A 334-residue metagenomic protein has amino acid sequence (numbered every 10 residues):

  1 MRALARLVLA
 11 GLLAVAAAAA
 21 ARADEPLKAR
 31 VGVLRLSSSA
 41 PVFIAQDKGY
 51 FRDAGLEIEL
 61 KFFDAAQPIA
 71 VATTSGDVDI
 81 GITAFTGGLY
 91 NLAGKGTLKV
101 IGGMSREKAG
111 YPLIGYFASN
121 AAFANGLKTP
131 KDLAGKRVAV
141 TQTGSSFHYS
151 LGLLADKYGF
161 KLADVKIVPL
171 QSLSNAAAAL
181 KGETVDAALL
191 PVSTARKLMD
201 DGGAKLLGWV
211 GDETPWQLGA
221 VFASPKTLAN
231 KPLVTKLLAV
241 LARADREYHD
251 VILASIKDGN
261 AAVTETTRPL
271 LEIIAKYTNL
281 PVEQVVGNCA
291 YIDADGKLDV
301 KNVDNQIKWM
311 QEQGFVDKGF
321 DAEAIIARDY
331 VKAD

Functional and structural regions predicted by a protein language model:
L7-A16: Bacterial N-terminal signal peptides
A18-A23: Sec/Tat signal peptide C-region and signal peptidase I cleavage site
D24-K161, K166-L170, D186-V192, L207-W209 (+1 more regions): Short, glycine-/small- and polar/acidic-enriched structural segments that line small-molecule recognition paths
D47, T74, A93, D156-F160 (+7 more regions): Sec-exported extracytoplasmic/periplasmic mature domains
P68-A70, G87-G88, N175-A179, A195 (+1 more regions): Short, hydrophobic alpha-helical packing/hinge segments within bilobed ligand-binding/sensory domains
R106-G115, M199-K226, L238, D245 (+1 more regions): Periplasmic-binding protein-like
A229-F315: Secondary-structure end/capping motifs
V303-D334: Conserved C-terminal helix/tail region of periplasmic/extracytoplasmic solute-binding proteins
